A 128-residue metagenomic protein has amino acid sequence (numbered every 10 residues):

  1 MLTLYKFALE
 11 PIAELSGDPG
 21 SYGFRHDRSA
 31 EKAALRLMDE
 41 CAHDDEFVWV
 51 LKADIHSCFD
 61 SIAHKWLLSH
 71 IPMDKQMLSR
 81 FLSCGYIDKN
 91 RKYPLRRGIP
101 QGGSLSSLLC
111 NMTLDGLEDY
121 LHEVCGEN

Functional and structural regions predicted by a protein language model:
M1-L2, A30, A34, M38: Duplex nucleic acid-engaging cores and interfaces of nucleic-acid transaction enzymes
M1-L9, C110: Active/ligand-binding-proximal structured segments within catalytic/core domains that scaffold catalytic residues
F7, P11-G20: Charged boundary/loop elements
P19-G20, L35-N128: Conserved polymerase palm-domain catalytic core
G23: Basic- and aromatic-enriched surface patches that contact anionic nucleotides/nucleic acids
